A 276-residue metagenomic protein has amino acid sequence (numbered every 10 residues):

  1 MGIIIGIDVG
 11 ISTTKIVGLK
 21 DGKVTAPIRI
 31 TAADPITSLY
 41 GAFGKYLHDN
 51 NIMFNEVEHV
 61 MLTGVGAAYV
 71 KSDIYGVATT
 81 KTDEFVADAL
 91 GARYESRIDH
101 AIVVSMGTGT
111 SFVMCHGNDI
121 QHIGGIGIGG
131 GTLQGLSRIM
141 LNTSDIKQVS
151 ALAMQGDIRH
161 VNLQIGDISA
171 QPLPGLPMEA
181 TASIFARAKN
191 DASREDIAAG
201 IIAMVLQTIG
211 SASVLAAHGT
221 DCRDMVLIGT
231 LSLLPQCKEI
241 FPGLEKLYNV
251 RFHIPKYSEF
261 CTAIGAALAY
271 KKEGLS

Functional and structural regions predicted by a protein language model:
I3-G41, I120: Short glycine-rich, Thr/Ser-proximal phosphate-binding strand/loop in the N-terminal lobe of ATP-dependent enzymes
R29-A32, F43, H48-E84, Y94-E95 (+1 more regions): Short beta-strand-loop/turn "lid" adjacent to the catalytic site in phosphate-handling enzymes
L62-A68, L215-L244, E259: Glycine-rich phosphate-binding loops at beta-strand->alpha-helix junctions
V70, Y75-V104, G109-D119, I264-K272: Conserved phosphate-binding catalytic cores of ATP/NTP-utilizing and phosphoryl-transfer enzymes
A78-F85, P242-I264: Conserved phosphate-binding/catalytic loops in two-lobed NTP-binding clefts
L90-E95, L133-S137, F252-S276: Glycine-rich phosphate-binding/hydrolytic loop that grips phosphoryl groups
N118-L173: Glycine-rich phosphate-binding loop plus the immediately following alpha-helix
P174-D224, E259: Adenine-nucleotide phosphate-binding core of ATP-dependent small-molecule kinases
